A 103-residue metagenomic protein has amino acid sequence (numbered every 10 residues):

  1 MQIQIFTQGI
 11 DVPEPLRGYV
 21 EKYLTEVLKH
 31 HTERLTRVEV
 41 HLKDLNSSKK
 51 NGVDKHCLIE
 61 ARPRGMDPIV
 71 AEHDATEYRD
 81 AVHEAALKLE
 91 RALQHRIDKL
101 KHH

Functional and structural regions predicted by a protein language model:
M1-H103: N-terminal, polar/charged subdomain of small-to-medium soluble alpha/beta proteins
